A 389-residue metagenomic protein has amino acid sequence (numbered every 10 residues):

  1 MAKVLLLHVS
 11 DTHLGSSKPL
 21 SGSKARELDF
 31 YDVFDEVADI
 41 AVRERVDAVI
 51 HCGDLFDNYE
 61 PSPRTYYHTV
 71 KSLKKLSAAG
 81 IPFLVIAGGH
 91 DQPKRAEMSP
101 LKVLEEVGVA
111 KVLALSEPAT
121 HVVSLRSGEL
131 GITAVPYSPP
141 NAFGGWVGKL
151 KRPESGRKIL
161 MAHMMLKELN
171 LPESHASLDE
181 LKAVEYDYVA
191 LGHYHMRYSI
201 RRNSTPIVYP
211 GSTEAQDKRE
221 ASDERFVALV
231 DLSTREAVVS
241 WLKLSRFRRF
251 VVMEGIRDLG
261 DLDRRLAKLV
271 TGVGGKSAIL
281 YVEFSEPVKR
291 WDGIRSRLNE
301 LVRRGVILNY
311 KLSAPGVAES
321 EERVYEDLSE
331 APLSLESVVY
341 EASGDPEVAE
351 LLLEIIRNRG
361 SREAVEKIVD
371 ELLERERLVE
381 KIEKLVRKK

Functional and structural regions predicted by a protein language model:
M1-H68, S72, R152, K384 (+1 more regions): N-terminal active-site segment of His-dependent metallophosphoesterases
H8, H51, V85, L160 (+1 more regions): Structural beta-sheet core signal
P19-G22, A48, Y59-K74, A78-A79 (+1 more regions): His/Asp/Glu-rich metal-coordinating catalytic cores of metallo-dependent phosphodiesterases/hydrolases acting on
K24-L28, D57-N58, G131-P136, S245-D261: Acidic/glycine-enriched edge-of-secondary-structure segments
R45-V46, G131, E185, K276-A278 (+1 more regions): Short loop/turn motifs at secondary-structure junctions
F56, P139-P140, P287-D292: Short acidic, S/G/P-rich loop/turn micro-motifs used as interaction or catalytic elements
A237-K389: Accessory, non-catalytic peripheral segments of nucleic-acid enzymes
